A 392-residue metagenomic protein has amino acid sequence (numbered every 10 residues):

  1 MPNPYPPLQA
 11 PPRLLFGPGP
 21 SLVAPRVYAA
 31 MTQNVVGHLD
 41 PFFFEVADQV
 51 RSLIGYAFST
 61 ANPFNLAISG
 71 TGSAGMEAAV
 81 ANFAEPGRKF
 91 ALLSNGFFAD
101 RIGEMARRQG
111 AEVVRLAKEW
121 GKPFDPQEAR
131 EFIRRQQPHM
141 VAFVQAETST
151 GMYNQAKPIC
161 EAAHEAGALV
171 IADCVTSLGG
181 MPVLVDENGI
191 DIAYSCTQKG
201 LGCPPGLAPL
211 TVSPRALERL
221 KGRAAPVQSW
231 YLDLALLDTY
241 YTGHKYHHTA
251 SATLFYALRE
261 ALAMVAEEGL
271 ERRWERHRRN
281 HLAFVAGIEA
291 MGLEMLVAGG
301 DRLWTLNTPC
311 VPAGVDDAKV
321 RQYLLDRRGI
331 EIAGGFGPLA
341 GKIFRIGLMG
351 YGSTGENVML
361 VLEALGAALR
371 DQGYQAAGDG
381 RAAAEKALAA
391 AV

Functional and structural regions predicted by a protein language model:
P12-S69, S73: A glycine-/small-polar-enriched, mobile loop at the entrance of the PLP active site in fold-type I
L22-V23, Q198-A286, A290, V392: Active-site C-terminal subdomain of aminotransferase-like
P63-A91, N95, A99-G103: Conserved beta-loop-alpha segment that forms the PLP phosphate-binding cup at the N-terminus of a helix
P123-G179, I192, G200: Active-site phosphate-binding strand-loop segment of PLP-dependent enzymes
V185-Q198: Conserved active-site segment immediately N-terminal to the catalytic lysine that forms the internal aldimine
E294-R327: Conserved PLP-binding catalytic core of the aspartate aminotransferase-like
P338, K342-V392: PLP-dependent enzyme catalytic core of the Aspartate aminotransferase-like
